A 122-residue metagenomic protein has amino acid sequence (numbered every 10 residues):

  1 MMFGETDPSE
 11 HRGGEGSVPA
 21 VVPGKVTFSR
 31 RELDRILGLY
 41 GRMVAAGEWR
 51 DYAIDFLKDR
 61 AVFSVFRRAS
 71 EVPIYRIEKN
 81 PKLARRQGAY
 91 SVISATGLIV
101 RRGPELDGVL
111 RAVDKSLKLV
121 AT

Functional and structural regions predicted by a protein language model:
M1, R68-E78: Phosphate-binding glycine-rich loops and adjacent basic patches that engage nucleotide phosphates, nucleic-acid
M1-D7, L117, A121: Intrinsic disorder/low-complexity detector
E5-V62: Negatively charged, low-complexity tracts enriched in Asp/Glu with abundant Ser/Thr
H11-G14, Y75-G97: Short aromatic-glycine-(Arg/Gly/Cys) micro-motifs in beta-strand/loop hairpins
A20-V21, R30, K58, P73 (+1 more regions): Generic alpha-helix detector with strongest preference for long hydrophobic helices that associate with membranes
K25, K58, K79-K82, K115-K118: Context-gated lysine
E48, Y52-V62, F66, E71 (+4 more regions): Basic nucleic-acid-binding interfaces
S91-V120: Mixed-charge, glycine-accented linear interaction segment located at domain edges/termini
